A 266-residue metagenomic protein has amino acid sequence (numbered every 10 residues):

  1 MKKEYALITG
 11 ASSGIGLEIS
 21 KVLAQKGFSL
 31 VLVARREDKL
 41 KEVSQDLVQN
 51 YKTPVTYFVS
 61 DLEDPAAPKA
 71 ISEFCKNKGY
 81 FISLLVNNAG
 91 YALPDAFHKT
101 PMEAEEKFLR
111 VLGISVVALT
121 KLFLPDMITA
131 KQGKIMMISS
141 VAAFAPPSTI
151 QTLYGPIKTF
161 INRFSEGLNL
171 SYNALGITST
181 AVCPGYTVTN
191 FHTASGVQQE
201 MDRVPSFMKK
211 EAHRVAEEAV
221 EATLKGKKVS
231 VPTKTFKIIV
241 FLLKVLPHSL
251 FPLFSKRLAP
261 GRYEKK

Functional and structural regions predicted by a protein language model:
S12-G14: Conserved glycine-rich cofactor-binding loop
K26-E42: Conserved glycine-rich Rossmann-like NAD(P)H-binding loop of the short-chain dehydrogenase/reductase
N88-L93: Conserved NAD(P)H cofactor-binding loop of Rossmann-fold oxidoreductase domains
A96-H98, A104-L109: Substrate-binding pocket helix/loop in short-chain dehydrogenase/reductase
T120, P156-I157: Active-site helix of classical SDR
S140: Residue(s) in the substrate-gating loop at a strand-loop-helix junction that position the organic substrate next
A181, D202-I239: C-terminal helical subdomain
